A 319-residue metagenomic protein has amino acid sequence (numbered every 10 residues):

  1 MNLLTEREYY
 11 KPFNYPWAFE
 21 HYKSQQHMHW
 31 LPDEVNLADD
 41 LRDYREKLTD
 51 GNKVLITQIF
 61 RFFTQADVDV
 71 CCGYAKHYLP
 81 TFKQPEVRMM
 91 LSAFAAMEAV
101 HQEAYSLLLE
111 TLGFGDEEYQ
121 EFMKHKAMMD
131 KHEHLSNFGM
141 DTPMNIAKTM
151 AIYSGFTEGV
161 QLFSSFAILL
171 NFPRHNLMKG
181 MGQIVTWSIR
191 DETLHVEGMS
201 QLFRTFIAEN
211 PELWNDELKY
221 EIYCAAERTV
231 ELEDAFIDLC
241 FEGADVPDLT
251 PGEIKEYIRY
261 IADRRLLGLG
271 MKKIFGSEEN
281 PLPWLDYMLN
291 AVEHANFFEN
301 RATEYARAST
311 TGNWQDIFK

Functional and structural regions predicted by a protein language model:
M1-K319: Non-heme di-metal
